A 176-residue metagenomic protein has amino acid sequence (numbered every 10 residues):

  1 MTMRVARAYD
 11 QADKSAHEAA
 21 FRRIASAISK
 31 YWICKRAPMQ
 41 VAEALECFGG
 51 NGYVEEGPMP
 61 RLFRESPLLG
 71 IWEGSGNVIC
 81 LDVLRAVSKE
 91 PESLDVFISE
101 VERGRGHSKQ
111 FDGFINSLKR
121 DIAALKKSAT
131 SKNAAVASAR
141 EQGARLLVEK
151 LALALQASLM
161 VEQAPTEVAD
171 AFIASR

Functional and structural regions predicted by a protein language model:
M1-R176: Flavin-dependent oxidoreductase catalytic core characteristic of acyl-CoA dehydrogenase/oxidase-like enzymes
